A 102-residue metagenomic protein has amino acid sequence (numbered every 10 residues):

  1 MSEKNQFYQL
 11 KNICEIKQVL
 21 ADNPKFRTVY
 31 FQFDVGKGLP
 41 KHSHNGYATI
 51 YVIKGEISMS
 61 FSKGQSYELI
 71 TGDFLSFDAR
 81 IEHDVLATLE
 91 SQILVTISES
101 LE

Functional and structural regions predicted by a protein language model:
M1-R27, S60: A short, N-terminal "cap"/entry segment at the start of jelly-roll beta-barrel domains of the cupin/DSBH fold
F26, V35, N45-G46, Q65 (+2 more regions): A generic "binding-loop/recognition-motif" signal
R27-H44, T71: Conserved short histidine dyad/triad with adjacent acidic residue
Y30, T49, G64-Y67: Short, surface-exposed secondary-structure edge patches
G46-S58, S62: Glycine- and acidic-residue-biased ligand/ion/polar-headgroup-sensing regions
I53-K54, I70-T71, L89: A cytosolic small-molecule/anion-sensing beta-strand core signal
K63-A79: Short acidic-glycine-tyrosine-enriched beta hairpin
A79-E102: Ligand-binding loop in jelly-roll beta-barrel domains
